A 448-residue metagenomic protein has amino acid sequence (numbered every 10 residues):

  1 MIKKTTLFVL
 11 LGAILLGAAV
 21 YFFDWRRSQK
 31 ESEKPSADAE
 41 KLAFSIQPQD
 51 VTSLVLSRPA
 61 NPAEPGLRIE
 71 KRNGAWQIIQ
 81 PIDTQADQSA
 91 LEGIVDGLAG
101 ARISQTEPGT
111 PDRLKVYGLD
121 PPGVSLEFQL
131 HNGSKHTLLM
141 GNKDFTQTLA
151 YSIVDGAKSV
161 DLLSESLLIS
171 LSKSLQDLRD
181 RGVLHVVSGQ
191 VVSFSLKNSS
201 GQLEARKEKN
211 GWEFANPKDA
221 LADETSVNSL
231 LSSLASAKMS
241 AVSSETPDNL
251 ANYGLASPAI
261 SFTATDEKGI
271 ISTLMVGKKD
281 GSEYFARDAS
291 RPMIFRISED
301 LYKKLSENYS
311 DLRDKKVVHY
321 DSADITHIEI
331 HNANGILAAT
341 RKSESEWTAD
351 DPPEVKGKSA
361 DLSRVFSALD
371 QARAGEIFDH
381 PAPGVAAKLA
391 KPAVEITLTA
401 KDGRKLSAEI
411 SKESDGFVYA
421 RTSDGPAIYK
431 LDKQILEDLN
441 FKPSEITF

Functional and structural regions predicted by a protein language model:
M1-F448: A short-motif feature that recognizes glycine-rich, charge-decorated loops that bind or process nucleotide phosphates
